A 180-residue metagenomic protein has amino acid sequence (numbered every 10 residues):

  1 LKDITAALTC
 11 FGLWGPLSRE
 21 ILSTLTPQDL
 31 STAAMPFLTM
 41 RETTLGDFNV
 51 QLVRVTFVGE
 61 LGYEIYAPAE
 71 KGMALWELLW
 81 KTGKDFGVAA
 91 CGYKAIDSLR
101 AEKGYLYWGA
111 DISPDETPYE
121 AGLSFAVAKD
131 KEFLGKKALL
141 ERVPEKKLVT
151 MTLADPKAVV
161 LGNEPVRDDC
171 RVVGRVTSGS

Functional and structural regions predicted by a protein language model:
L1-S180: Conserved, structured C-terminal
